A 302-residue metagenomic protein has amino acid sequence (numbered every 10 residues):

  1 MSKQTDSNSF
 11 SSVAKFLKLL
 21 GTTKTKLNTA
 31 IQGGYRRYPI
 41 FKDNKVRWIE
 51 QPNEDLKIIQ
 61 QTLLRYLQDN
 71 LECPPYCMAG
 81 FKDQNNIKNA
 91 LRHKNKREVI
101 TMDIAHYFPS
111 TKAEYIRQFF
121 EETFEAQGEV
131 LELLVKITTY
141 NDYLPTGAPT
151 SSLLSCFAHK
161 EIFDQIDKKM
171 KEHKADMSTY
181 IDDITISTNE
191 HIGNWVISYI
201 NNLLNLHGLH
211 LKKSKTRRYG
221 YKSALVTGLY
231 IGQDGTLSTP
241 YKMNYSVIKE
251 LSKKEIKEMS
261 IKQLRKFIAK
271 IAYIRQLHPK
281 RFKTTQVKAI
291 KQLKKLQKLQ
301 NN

Functional and structural regions predicted by a protein language model:
M1-K42, V46-A148, F157-D164, K168 (+1 more regions): Right-hand nucleic-acid polymerase module
L154: "…together with the soluble PPM/PP2C metallo-phosphatase catalytic core" -> "…together with the soluble PPM/PP2C
D176-Y180: Short beta-strand
D182-N189: Short beta-strand->loop micro-motif that forms the acidic, two-metal-ion catalytic signature in nucleotide-processing
